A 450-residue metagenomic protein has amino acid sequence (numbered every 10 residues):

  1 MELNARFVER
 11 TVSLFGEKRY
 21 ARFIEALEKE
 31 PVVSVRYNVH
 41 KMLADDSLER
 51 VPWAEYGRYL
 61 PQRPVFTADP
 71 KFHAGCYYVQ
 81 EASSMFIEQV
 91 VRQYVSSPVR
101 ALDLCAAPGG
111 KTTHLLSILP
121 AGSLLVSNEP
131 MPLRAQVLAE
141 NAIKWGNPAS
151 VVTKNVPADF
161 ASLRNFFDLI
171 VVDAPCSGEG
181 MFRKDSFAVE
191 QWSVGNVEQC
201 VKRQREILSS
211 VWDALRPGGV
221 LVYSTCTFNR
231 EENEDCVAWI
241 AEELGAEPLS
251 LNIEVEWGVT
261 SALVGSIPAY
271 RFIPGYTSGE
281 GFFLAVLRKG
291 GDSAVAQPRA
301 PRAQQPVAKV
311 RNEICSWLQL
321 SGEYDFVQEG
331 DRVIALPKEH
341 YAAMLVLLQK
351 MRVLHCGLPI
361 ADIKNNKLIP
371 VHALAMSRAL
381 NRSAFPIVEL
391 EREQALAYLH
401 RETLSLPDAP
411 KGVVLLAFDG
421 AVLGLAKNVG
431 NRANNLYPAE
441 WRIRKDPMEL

Functional and structural regions predicted by a protein language model:
M1-M42, E280, G290-L450: Polybasic, low-complexity RNA-engagement segments
P31-Q89: Conserved AdoMet
S97-A107: Conserved class I S-adenosyl-L-methionine
P108-A121: Conserved SAM-binding loop of SAM-dependent methyltransferases across substrates and taxa, primarily the Class I
P120, L215-P217: Helix-to-beta-strand junctions that scaffold the AdoMet/dcAdoMet cofactor pocket in Class I SAM-dependent enzymes
N128-N165: S-adenosyl-L-methionine
L133, D168-S209, C226-N233, V255-G258: Mobile active-site "lid"/loop adjacent to the S-adenosyl-L-methionine
F167, V220-Y223, F228-I334: Class I S-adenosyl-L-methionine
